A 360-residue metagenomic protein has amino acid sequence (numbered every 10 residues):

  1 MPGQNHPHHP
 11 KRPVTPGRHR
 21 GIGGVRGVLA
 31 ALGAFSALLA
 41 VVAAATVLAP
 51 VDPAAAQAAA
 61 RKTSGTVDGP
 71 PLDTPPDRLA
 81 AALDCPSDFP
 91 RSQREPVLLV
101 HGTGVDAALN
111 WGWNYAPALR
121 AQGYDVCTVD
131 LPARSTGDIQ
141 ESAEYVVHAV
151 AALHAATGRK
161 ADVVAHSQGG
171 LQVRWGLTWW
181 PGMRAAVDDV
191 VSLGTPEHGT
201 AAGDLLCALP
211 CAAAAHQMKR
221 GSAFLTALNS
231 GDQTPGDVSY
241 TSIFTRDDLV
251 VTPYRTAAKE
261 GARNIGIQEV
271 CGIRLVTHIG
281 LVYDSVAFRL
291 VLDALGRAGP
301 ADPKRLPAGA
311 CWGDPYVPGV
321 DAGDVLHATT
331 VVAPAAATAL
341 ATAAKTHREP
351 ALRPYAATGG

Functional and structural regions predicted by a protein language model:
M1-H9, T15-V51: Secretory targeting and sorting signals
P50-A60: Ser/Thr/Pro/Gly-rich low-complexity linker/stalk segments immediately outside membranes or between
A59-P76, D84-K160, A322-L326, T330 (+2 more regions): Active-site catalytic motif of lipid deacylating hydrolases and related acyltransferases
D84-P86, L206-A212, V270-G272, A310-W312: Sequence contexts marking disulfide-bonded cysteines in secreted/extracellular proteins
V97, H101, Q140-T234, V250: Serine-dependent carboxylesterase/thioesterase catalytic core of lipase-like alpha/beta-hydrolase/SGNH enzymes
V100-T103, Y124, V129-R134, A165-Q168 (+4 more regions): Active-site-proximal beta-strand/loop segments in catalytic clefts of secreted hydrolases
A108-W111, A202-L205, P253: Short, solvent-exposed loop/turn and secondary-structure capping segments
G236-G360: C-terminal catalytic-base region of ester-bond hydrolases, centering on the histidine of the charge-relay
